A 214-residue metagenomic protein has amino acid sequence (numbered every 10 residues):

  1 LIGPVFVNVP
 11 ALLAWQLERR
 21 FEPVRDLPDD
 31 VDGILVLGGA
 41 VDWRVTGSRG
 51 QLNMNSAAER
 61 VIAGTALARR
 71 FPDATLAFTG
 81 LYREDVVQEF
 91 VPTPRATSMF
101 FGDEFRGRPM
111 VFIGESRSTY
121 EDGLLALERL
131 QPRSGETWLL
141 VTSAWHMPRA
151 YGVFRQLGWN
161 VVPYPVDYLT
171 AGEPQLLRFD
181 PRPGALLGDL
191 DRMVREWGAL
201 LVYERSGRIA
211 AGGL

Functional and structural regions predicted by a protein language model:
I2-L190: A structural signal for short, hydrophobic/glycine-enriched beta-strand patches
V9-L12, Q16-L17, L190-G212: A transmembrane-helix-recognition feature enriched in membrane-embedded lipid enzymes and envelope glyco-/phospholipid
